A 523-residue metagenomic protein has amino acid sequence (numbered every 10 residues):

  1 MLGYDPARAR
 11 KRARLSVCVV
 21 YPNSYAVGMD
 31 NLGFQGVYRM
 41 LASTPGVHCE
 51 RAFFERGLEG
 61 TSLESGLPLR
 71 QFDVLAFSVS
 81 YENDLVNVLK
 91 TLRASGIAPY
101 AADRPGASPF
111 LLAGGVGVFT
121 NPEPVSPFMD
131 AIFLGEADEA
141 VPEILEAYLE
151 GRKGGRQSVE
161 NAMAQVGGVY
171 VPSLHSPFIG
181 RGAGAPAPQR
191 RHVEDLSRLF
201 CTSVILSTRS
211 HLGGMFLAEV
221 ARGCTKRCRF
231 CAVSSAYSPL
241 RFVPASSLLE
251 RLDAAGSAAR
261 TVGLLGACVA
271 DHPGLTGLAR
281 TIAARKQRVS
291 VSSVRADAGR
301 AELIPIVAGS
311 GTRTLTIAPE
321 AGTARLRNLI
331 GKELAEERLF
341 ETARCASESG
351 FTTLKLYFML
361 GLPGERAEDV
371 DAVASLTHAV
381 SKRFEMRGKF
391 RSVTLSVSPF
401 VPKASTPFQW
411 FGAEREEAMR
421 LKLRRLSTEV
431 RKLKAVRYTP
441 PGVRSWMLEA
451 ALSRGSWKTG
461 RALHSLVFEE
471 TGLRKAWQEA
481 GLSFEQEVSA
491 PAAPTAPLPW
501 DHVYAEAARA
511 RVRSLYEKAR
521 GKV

Functional and structural regions predicted by a protein language model:
M1-C18, A26, P172-L217: N-terminal [4Fe-4S]-dependent radical SAM core
M1-P6, A13, V17-V19, K432-V523: Radical SAM enzyme core and accessory elements
V19-N23, L41, V204-F230, R313 (+1 more regions): N-terminal pre-triad scaffold of radical SAM enzymes
V19-V20, V74, N83, E250-S392: Conserved SAM/AdoMet-binding glycine-rich loop
F34-G36, P127-M129, Y148-L149, S235 (+7 more regions): Short secondary-structure boundary/capping segments
F54-R181, A404-S456, H464-T471, K475 (+1 more regions): Glycine-rich beta-alpha loop elements in corrinoid/cobalamin-binding modules across cobalamin-dependent enzymes
P177, K226, P273, E302-L303 (+6 more regions): Flexible glycine/acidic-rich beta-alpha junction loops that bind and position SAM and/or redox cofactors in anaerobic
F230-S247: Iron-sulfur (Fe-S) cluster-binding segments and ferredoxin-like electron-carrier domains, especially [2Fe-2S]
